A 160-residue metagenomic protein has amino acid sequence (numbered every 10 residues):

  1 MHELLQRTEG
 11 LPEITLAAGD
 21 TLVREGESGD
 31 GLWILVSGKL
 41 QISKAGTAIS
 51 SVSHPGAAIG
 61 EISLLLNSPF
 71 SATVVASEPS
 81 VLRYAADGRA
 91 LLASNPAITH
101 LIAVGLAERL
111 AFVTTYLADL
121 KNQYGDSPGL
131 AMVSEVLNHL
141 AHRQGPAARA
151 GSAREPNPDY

Functional and structural regions predicted by a protein language model:
M1-D20, I98: Cyclic nucleotide-binding regulatory module and flanking cytosolic helices
E9, V52-A107, A111: Cyclic-nucleotide recognition modules
L11, G29-D30: Short loop/turn microsegments at loop-to-beta-strand junctions
I14, W33, S50-S51: Residue "hotspots" at secondary-structure boundaries inside conserved domains
G19, D30-G46, P55-A57: Glycine- and acidic-residue-biased ligand/ion/polar-headgroup-sensing regions
L22-G26: Short phosphate-coordinating micro-motif centered on Lys-Gly-acidic
Y116-Q123: Functionally critical alpha/beta secondary-structure elements and their flanking flexible loops that scaffold catalytic
Q123-Y160: Phosphate-/nucleic-acid-contacting segments
